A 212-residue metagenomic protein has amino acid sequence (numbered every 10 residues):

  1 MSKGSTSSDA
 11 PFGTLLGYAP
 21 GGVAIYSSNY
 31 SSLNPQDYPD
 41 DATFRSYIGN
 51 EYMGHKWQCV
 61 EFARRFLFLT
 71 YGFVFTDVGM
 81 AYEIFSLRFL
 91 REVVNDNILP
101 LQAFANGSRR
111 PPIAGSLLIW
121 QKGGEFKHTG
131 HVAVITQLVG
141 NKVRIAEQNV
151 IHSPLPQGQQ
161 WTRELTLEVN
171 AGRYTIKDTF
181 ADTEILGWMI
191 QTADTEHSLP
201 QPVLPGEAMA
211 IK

Functional and structural regions predicted by a protein language model:
M1-F89, G206-A210: N-terminal capping segments
A10, Y30, A42, D96-I98 (+6 more regions): Short linear motifs in intrinsically disordered/low-complexity regions
V23, V94-N106, E164-L167, I185-W188: Generic preference for hydrophobic/aromatic residues in regular secondary structure cores
A42, A103, G115, V203-A208: A generic alpha-helix propensity feature with a strong bias for hydrophobic helices
Q58-R65, I113, A133-V134, E184-G187: Extracytoplasmic/secreted proteins, especially bacterial periplasmic and envelope-associated proteins
F85-V150: ...with weaker cross-activation on analogous glycine-rich loops/strands in unrelated enzymes
K127-K212: Aromatic- and glycine-rich peptidoglycan recognition patches
